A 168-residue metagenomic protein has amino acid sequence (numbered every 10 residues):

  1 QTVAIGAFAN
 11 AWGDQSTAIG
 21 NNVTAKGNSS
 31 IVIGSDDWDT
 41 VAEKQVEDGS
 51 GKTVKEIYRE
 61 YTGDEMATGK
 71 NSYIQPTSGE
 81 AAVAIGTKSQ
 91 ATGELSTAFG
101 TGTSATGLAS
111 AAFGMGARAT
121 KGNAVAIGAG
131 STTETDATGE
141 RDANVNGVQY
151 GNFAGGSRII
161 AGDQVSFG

Functional and structural regions predicted by a protein language model:
Q1-S166: Periodic small-residue-enriched repeat registers in elongated scaffold domains
